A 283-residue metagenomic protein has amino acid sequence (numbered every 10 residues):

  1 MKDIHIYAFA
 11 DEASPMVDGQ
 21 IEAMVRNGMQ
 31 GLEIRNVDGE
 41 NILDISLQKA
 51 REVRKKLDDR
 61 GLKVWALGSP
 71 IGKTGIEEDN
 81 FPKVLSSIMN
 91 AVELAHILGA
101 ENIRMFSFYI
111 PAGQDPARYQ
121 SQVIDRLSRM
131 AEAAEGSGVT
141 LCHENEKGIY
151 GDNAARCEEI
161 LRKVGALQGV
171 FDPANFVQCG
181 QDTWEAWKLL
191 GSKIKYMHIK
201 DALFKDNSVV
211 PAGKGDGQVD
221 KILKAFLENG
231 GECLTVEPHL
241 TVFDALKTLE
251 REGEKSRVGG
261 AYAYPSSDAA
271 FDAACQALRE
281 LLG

Functional and structural regions predicted by a protein language model:
M1-G28, R54, D58-G61, N153-Q168 (+1 more regions): Histidine-acidic metal/acid-base catalytic patches
F9-A13, R35-V37, S69-G72, F108-I110 (+4 more regions): Active-site beta-loop-alpha junctions enriched in small/polar residues
A10, I42-L43, F81, Q120 (+2 more regions): A generic secondary-structure micro-motif detector that highlights 1-2 residue hydrophobic/ambivalent hotspots embedded
M16-E22, K56-D59, I76-G169, Q178-G180 (+2 more regions): Active-site acidic/histidine proton-transfer and metal-coordination neighborhood in alpha/beta enzyme cores
Q30-N36, K63-A66, I103-M105: Short, well-structured secondary-structure segments
E33-L57, S107-Q114, N207: Glycine-rich, proline-tolerant flexible connector loops at the mouths of alpha/beta enzymes
D38-N41, K73-E78, P111-P116, Q178-C179 (+2 more regions): A short acidic, helix-capping loop that chelates divalent metal ions and anchors anionic groups
